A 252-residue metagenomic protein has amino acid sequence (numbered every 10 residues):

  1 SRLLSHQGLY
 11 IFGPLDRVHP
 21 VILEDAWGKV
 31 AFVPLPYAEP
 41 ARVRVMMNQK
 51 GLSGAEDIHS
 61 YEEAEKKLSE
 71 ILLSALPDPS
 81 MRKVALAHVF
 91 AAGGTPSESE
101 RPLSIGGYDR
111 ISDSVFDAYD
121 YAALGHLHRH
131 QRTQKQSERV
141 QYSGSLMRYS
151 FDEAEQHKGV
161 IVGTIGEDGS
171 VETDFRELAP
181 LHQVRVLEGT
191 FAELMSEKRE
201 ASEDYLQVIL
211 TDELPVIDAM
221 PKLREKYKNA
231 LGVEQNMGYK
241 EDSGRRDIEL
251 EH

Functional and structural regions predicted by a protein language model:
S1-S137: His/Asp/Glu-rich metal-coordinating catalytic cores of metallo-dependent phosphodiesterases/hydrolases acting on
S5-F12, Y142-G144, G232-V233: Short hydrophobic/aromatic-enriched beta-strand-loop microsegments
L15-R17, S145-R148, Q235-G238: Short, acidic/turn-prone active-site loops that include or flank metal/cofactor- and phosphate-binding residues
H19-A31, L35, E138-S202: Binuclear metal-dependent phosphoesterase catalytic core
V43, S150-Q156, E241-R245: Short, charged, surface-exposed secondary-structure boundary motifs
A91-A92, R129-H130, M147-Y149, A179-Q183 (+1 more regions): Short, catalytically relevant binding-site loops at active-site mouths
E100, S137-V140, K226-L231: Active-site regions of enzymes building and remodeling cell-envelope glycoconjugates
T164-H252: Accessory, non-catalytic peripheral segments of nucleic-acid enzymes
